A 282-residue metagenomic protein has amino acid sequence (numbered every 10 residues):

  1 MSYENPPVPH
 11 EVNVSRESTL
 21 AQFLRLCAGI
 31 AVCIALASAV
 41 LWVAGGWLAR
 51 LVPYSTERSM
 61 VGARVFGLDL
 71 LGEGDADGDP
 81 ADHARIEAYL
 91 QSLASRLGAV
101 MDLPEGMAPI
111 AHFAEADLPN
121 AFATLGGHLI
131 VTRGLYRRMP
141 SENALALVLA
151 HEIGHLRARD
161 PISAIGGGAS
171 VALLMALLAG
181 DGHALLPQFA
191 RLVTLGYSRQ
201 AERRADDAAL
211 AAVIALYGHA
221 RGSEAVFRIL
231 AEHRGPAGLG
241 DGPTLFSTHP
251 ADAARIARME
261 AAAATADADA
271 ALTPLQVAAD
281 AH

Functional and structural regions predicted by a protein language model:
S2-H282: A Zn2+-metalloprotease active-site environment signal
